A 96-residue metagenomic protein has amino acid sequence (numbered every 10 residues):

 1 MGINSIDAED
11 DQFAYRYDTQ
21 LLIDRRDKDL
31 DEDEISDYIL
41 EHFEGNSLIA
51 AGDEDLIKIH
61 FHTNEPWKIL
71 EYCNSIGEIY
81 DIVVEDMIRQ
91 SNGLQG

Functional and structural regions predicted by a protein language model:
M1-G96: N-terminal loops that bind phosphate or other acidic moieties and the adjacent beta-alpha structural core
